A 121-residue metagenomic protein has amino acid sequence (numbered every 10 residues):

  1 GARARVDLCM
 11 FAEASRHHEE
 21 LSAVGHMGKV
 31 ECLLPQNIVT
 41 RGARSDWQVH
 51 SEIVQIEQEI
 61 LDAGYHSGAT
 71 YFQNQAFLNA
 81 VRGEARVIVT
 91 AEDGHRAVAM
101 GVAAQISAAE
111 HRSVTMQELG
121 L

Functional and structural regions predicted by a protein language model:
G1-N37, G68-E84, V102, G120-L121: Contiguous beta-strand/loop segments that form the cofactor/metal-binding neighborhood of enzyme cores
L8, D62-A63, N79, V89: Residue-level detector of alpha-helix boundaries and kinks
M27, R44, S113-M116: Generic secondary-structure boundary/loop-capping signal
E31, Q36-Q55: Mobile, glycine-enriched helix-loop/loop "lid" segments at the mouths of ligand-binding/catalytic clefts that gate
V54-I60, A85: Short glycine/proline-rich turn/loop motifs
I60-G68: A short glycine-threonine-serine/GTX helix/turn-capping micro-motif
A76-L121: C-terminal helix-rich "cap/oligomerization" subdomain common to oxidoreductases
